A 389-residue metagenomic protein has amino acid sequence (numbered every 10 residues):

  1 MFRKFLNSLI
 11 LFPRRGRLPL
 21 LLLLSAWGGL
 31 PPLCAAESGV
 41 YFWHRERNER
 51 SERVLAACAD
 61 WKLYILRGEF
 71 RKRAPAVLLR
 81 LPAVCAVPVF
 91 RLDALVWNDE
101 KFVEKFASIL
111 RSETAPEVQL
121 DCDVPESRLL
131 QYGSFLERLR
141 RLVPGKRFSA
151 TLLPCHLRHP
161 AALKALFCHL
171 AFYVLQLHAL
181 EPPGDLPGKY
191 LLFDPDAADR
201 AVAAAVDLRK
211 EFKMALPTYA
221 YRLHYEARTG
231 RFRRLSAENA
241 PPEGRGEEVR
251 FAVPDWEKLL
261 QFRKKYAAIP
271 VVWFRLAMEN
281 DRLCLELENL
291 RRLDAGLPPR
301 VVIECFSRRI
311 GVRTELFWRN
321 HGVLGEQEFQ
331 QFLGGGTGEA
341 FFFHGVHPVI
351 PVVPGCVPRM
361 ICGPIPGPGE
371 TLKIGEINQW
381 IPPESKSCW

Functional and structural regions predicted by a protein language model:
P19-G28: Bacterial N-terminal signal peptides
S38-H44, A57, L66-L170, L175: Chitinase-like catalytic core of GlcNAc-active glycosidases
L63, L120, Y173, M214 (+1 more regions): Conserved, mostly hydrophobic/aromatic
L130, S134-L235: Substrate-binding surface in catalytic domains of secreted glycosidases
Y219-Y221, A227-D294: Substrate-binding cleft of secreted/luminal carbohydrate-active enzymes
A277-F317: Aromatic-rich peripheral "rim/lid" segments of glycoside hydrolase catalytic domains that contact and position glycan
T314-G325, Q331-L333: Asparagine-centered strand-capping/turn motif at beta-strand->loop junctions
A340-T371: Intrinsically disordered, low-complexity Pro/Gly/Ser/Thr-rich segments with frequent PxxP/GP/PP motifs and embedded
